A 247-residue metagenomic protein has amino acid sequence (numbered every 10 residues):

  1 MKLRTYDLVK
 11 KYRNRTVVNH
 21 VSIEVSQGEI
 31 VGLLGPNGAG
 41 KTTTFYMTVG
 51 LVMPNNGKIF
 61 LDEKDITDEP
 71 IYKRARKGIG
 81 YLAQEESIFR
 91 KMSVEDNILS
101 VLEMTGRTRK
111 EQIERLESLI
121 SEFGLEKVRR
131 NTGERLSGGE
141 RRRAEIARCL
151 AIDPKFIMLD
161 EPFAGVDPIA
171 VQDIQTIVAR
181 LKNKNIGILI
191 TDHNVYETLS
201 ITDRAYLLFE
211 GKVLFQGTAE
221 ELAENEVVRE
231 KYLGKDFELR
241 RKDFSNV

Functional and structural regions predicted by a protein language model:
L34-P36: The feature captures the beta-strand-to-loop junction immediately N-terminal to the Walker
V49: Helix-to-loop junction immediately C-terminal to a conserved catalytic motif
D65-G80, E85, R109-K110, R129 (+2 more regions): ABC ATPase NBD coupling module
K110-V128, T176-A179: Conserved ABC ATPase "signature" region
T132-L136, E140: Conserved ABC ATPase signature
D153: Conserved catalytic motifs of ABC-family nucleotide-binding domains
